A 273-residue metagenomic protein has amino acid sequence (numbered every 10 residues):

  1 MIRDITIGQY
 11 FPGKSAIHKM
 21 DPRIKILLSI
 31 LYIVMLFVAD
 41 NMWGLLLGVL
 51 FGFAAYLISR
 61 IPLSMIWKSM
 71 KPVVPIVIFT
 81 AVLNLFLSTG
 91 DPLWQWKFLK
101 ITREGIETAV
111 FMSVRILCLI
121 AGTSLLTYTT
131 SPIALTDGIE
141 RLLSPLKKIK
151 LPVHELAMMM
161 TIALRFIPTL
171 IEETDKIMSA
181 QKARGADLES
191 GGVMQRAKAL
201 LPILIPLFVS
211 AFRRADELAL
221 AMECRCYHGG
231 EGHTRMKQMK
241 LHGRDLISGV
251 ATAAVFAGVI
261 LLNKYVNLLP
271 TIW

Functional and structural regions predicted by a protein language model:
M1-M42, L50-S59, S144, K148-L151 (+3 more regions): Transmembrane alpha-helix interface motif
N41-G48, M65-K68: Short, aromatic-rich membrane-interface segments at the entry and exit of alpha-helical transmembrane domains
L50-L57, M70-I78: Small-residue-enriched core segments of transmembrane alpha-helices in multipass membrane transport and channel
K68-P72, L164, P202-I203: Hydrophobic alpha-helical transmembrane segments of integral membrane proteins, especially lipid-exposed positions
S69-V73, V77, S113, L117 (+4 more regions): Loop-to-transmembrane-helix entry motif
V73-A186: Juxtamembrane/interface alpha-helical elements of multi-pass membrane proteins
